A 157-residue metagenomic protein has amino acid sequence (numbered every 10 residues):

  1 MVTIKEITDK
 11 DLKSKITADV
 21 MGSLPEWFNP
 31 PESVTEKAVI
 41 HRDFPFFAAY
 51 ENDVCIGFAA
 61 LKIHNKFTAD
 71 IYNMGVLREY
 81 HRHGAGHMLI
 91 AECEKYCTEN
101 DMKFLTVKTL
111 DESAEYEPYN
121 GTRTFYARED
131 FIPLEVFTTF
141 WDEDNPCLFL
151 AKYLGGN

Functional and structural regions predicted by a protein language model:
M1-P31: Short amphipathic alpha-helix that is part of the acyltransferase structural core
P25-E51: Active-site rim helix/loop that mediates acceptor-substrate recognition in acyltransferases
A48, V54-K62, D70-G75: Conserved beta-strand in the GNAT
F67-R78, T106-K108: Conserved acetyl-CoA binding element of GNAT-fold acetyltransferases
R82-K95, E99, N120-G121: Conserved acetyl-CoA-binding loop-helix of GNAT-fold acetyltransferases
C97-P118: Conserved GNAT acetyl-CoA-binding A-motif
Y119-T122, V136-P146: Short glycine/proline-centered loop/turn elements that form peptide/ligand docking sites
Y126, F131: Conserved active-site tyrosine of GNAT-family acetyltransferases
